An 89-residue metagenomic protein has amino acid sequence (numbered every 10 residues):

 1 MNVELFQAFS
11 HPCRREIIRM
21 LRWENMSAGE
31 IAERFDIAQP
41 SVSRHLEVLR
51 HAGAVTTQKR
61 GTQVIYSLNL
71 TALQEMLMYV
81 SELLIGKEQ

Functional and structural regions predicted by a protein language model:
N2, I65-Q89: Conserved segment of winged-helix/HTH DNA-binding domains
A8-C13, L70-T71: Short helix-coil-helix linker/hinge
P12, W23-G29: Short capping segments at the starts of secondary-structure elements
R15-I17: Pre-recognition alpha-helix immediately N-terminal to the DNA-recognition helix within helix-turn-helix or winged-helix
M20, R34: Residues within the alpha-helical elements of helix-turn-helix
S27-G29, P40, E47: Residues within helix-turn-helix
E33, R44, R50-H51: Alpha-helical residues within the helix-turn-helix
R50-R60, S67: Beta-hairpin "wing" of winged helix-turn-helix
